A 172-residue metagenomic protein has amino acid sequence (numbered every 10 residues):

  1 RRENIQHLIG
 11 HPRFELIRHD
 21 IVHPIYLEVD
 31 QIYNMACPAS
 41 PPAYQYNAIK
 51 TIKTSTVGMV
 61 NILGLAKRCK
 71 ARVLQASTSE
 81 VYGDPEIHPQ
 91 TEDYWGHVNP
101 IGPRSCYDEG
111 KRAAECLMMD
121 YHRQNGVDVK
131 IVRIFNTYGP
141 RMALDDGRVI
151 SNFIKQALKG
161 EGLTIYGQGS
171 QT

Functional and structural regions predicted by a protein language model:
R1-T137, A157, G167-Q168: N-terminal Rossmann-like NAD(P)+-binding domain of SDR-like oxidoreductases, especially those catalyzing
H88-P89, L144-N152: A glycine/serine/threonine-rich, flexible loop-to-helix segment that serves as the NAD(P) cofactor-binding "lid"
P140-G147, G169-T172: Substrate-binding strand-loop-helix patch in Rossmann-like NAD(P)-dependent oxidoreductase/epimerase domains
N152-L158: Activation segment of eukaryotic-like protein kinases
T164: Nucleotide-binding/hydrolysis machinery
